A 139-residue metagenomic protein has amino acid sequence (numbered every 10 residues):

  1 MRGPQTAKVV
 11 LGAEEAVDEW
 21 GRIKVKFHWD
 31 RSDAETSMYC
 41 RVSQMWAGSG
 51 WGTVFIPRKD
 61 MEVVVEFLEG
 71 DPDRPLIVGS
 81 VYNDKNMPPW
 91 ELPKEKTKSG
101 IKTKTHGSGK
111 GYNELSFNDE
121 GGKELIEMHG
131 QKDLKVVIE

Functional and structural regions predicted by a protein language model:
R2-E139: Structural signature for extended repeat/solenoid scaffolds and their inter-repeat hinge/linker regions, spanning
